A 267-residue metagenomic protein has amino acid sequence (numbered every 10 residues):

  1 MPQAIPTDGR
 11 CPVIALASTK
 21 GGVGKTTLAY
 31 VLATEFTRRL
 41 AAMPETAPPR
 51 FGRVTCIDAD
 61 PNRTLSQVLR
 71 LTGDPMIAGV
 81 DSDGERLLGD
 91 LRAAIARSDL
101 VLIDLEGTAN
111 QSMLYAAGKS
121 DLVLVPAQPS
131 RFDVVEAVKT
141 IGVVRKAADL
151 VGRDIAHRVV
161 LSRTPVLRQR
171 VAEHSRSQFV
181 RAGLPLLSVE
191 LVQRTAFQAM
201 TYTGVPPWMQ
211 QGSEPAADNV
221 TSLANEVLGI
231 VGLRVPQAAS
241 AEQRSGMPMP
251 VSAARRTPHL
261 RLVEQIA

Functional and structural regions predicted by a protein language model:
M1-D8: Pre-Walker A adenine-sensing motif
D8-V23, Y30-L114, T201-Y202, P207: P-loop/Walker-type NTP enzyme "switch/lid" segment
N110-R131: Inter-motif core of Ras-like GTPase G domains
A137-R153, S162: Conserved C-terminal guanine-recognition region of P-loop GTPase G domains, centered on the G4
P165, R176-P206: Beta-strand-loop-alpha "switch" segments that mediate conformational coupling across diverse proteins
Q198-T221: Inter-lobe coupling/hinge region of RecA-like P-loop helicase motors
M247-A253, L260-V263: Short hydrophobic short-linear motifs embedded in intrinsically disordered terminal tails or helical linkers
